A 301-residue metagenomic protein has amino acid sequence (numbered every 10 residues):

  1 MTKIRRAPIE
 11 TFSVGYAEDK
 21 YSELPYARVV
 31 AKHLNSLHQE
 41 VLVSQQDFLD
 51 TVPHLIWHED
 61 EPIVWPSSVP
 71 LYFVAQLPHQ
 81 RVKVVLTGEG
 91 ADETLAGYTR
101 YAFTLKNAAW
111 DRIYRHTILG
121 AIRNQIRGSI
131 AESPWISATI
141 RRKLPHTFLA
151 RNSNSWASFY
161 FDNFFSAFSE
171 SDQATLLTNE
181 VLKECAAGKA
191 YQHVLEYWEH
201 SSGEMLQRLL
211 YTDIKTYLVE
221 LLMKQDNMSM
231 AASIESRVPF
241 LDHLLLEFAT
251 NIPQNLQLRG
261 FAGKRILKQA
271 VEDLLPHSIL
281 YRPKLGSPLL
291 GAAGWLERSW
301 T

Functional and structural regions predicted by a protein language model:
M1-F12, V85-E93, R237, V271: A phosphate-binding catalytic loop at a beta-strand-loop-alpha-helix junction that coordinates phosphoryl groups
T2-K3, K32, Q76: Short, well-ordered alpha-helices that flank and scaffold nucleotide-derived cofactor binding pockets
E10-G15, E40-L42, V74, L86-G90 (+2 more regions): Short beta-strand segments
F12-E18, L37-L42, V64, A232 (+1 more regions): Acyl-group handling in specialized metabolite and lipid biosynthesis
A17, L24-H58, K183-E196: A conserved beta-strand->alpha-helix junction
S36, S67, Q80, V84-L86 (+2 more regions): Adenosyl-5′-phosphate
Q39, D60-V64, A109-I113, N255-R259: Short, polar/flexible loop-turn hinges at active-site or ligand-entry regions and domain interfaces
F73-P134, L222, D226-L245: Active-site adenylate/phosphate-handling loop in enzymes that bind or generate adenylated species
